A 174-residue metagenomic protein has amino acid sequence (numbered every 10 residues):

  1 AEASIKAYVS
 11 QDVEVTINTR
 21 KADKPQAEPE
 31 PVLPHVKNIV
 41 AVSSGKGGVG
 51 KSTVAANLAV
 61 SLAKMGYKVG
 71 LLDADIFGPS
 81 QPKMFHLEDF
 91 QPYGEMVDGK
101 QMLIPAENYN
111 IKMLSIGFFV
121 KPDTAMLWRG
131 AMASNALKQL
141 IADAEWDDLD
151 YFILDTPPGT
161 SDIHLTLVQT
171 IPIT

Functional and structural regions predicted by a protein language model:
A1-S43, F90: Extreme N-terminal, non-catalytic leader segments that precede Walker-type/kinase nucleotide-binding cores
I5, V36, G47, D73 (+4 more regions): Residue-level signature of catalytic and energy-coupling elements of molecular machines, predominantly ATP/GTP-dependent
I39-D75: Walker A/P-loop phosphate-binding motif and the immediately C-terminal alpha-helix
G48-N57, P79-S80, T156-H164: Short glycine/serine/threonine-rich phosphate/pyrophosphate-binding segments that cradle anionic phosphate groups
Y67, P172-T174: Short glycine-/polar-rich loops that comprise or flank the Walker A/P-loop and associated switch/sensor motifs
K68-D123, W128, S134: Phosphate-binding loop that captures ATP/GTP phosphates
I111-K112, D150, T174: Conserved acidic residues
F118-T170: Phosphate-binding/switch loop-helix module in NTP-utilizing enzymes
